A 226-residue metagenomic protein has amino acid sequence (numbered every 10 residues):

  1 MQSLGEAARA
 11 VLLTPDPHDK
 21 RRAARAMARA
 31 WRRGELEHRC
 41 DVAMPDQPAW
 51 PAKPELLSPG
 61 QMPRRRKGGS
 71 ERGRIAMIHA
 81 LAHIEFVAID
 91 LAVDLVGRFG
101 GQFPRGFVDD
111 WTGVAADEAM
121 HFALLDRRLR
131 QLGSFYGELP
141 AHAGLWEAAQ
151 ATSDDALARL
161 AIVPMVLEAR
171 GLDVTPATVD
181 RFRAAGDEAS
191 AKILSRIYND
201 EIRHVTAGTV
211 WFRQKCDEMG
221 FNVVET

Functional and structural regions predicted by a protein language model:
M1-T226: Non-heme di-metal
